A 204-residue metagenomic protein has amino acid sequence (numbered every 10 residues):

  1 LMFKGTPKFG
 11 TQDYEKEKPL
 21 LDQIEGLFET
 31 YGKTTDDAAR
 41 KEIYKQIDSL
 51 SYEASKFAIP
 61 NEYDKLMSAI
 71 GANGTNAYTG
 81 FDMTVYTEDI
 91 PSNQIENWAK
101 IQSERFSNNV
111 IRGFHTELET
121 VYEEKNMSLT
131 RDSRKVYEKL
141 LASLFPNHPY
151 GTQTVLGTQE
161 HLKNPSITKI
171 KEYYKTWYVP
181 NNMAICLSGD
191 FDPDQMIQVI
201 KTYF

Functional and structural regions predicted by a protein language model:
F3, K8-F204: Charge-rich, well-structured scaffold segments of protease-associated domains
